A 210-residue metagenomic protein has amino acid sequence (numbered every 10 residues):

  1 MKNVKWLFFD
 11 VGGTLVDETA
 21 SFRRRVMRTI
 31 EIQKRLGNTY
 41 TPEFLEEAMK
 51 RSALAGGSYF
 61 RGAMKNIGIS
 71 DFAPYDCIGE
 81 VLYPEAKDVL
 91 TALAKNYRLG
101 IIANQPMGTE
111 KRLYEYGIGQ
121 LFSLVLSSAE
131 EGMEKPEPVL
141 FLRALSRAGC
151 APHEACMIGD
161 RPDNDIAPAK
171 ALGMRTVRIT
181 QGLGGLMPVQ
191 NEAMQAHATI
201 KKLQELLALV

Functional and structural regions predicted by a protein language model:
M1-L7, A20, N66-I69, K87 (+2 more regions): Asp-based, Mg2+/Mn2+-dependent phosphohydrolase catalytic module
K2-A92, E110-K111: N-terminal helical cap/lid subdomain that shapes the substrate entry/recognition surface in HAD-like hydrolases
